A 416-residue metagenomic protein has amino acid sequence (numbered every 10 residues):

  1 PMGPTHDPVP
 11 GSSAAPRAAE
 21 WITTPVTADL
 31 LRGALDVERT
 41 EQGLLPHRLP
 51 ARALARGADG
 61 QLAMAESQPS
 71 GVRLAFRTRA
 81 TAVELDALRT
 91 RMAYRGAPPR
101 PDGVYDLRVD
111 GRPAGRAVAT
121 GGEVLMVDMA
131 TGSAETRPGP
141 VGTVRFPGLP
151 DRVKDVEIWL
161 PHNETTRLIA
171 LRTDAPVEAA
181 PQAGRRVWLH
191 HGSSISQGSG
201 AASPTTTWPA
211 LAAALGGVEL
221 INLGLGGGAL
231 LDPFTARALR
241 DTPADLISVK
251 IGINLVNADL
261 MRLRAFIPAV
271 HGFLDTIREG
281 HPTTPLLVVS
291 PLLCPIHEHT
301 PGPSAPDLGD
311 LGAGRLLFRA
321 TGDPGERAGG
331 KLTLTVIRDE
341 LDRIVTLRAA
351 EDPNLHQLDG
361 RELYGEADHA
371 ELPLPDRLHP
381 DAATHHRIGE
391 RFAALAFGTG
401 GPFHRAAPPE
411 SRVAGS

Functional and structural regions predicted by a protein language model:
P1-V187, L308-G309, T399-S416: N-terminal secretory targeting modules
L149, V156-P243: Serine-esterase "nucleophile elbow" of acetyl-processing enzymes
W208, F266-F273, I337-I344: A general structural detector for well-ordered alpha-helical segments in enzyme core domains, enriched
G217-E219, P243-L246, P282-L286, D352-L355: Loop/turn elements at helix/coil->beta-strand transitions in domains of secreted/extracellular proteins
N222-A229, N257, R377-P380: Acidic/histidine-rich helix-loop elements that form or flank divalent-metal/phosphate-binding sites at the catalytic
L231-E279, T283, P291-P301, A313 (+1 more regions): Oxyanion-hole/transition-state-stabilizing segment in secreted/luminal serine hydrolases and related acyltransferases
C294-S416: Catalytic His-Asp segment of secreted/periplasmic serine-dependent ester chemistry enzymes
